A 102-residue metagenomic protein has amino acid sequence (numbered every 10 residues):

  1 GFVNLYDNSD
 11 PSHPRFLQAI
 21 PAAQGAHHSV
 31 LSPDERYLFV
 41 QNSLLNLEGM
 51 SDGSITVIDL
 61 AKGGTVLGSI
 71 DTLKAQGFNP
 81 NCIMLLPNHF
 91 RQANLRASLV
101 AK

Functional and structural regions predicted by a protein language model:
G1-K102: Predominantly soluble domains enriched in secretory-pathway, periplasmic, or organellar proteins
